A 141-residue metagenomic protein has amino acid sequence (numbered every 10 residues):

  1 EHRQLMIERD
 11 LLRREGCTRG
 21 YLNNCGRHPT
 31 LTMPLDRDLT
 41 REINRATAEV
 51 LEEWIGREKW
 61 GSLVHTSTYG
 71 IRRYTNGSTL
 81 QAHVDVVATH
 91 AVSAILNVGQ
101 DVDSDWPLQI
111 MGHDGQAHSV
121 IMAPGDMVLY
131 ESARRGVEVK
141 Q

Functional and structural regions predicted by a protein language model:
E1-I55: Non-heme Fe(II)/2-oxoglutarate
N24-T32, G61, T75, A133: Generic alpha-helix detector with strongest preference for long hydrophobic helices that associate with membranes
W54-W60, V98: A broad structural signal for alpha-helix termini and local helix breaks/kinks
E58-G70: A short coil-to-beta-strand element that immediately follows conserved catalytic motifs
Y74-V139: Catalytic core of non-heme Fe(II) oxygenases with the double-stranded beta-helix
